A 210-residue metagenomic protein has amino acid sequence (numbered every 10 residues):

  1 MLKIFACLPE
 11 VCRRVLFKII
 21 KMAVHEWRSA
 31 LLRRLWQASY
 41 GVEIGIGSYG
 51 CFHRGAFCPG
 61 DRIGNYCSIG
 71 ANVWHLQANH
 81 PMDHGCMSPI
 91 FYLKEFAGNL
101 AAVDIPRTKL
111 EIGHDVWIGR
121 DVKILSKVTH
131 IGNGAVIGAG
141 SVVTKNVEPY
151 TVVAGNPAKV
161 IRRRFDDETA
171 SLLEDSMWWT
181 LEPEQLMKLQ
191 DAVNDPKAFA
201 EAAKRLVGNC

Functional and structural regions predicted by a protein language model:
M1-A38: Membrane-proximal basic amphipathic "stem/tether" segments
A30, Y49-I131, P157, R164: Flexible, glycine/small-residue-enriched loop-and-beta-strand segment within the central core of proteins
M87, A154, D175: Phosphate-coordinating loops and pocket residues in cytosolic domains that bind phosphorylated ligands
K94-E95, N99-K123, P157-C210: C-terminal segments of enzyme domains that contribute to small-molecule binding surfaces
N133-A135, E148-Y150: Conserved catalytic segment of ABC-fold P-loop ATPases
K145: Short helix N-cap motif at coil->helix boundaries in the Bergerat
